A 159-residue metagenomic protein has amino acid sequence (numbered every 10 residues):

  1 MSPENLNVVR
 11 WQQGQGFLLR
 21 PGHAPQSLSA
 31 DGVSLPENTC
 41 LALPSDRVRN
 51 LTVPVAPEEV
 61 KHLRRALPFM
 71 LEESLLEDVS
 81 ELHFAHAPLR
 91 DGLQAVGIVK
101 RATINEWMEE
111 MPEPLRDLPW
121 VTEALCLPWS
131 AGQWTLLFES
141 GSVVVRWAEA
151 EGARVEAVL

Functional and structural regions predicted by a protein language model:
M1-L159: Hydrophobic/aromatic-enriched cytosolic interaction surfaces used to assemble or bind macromolecules
